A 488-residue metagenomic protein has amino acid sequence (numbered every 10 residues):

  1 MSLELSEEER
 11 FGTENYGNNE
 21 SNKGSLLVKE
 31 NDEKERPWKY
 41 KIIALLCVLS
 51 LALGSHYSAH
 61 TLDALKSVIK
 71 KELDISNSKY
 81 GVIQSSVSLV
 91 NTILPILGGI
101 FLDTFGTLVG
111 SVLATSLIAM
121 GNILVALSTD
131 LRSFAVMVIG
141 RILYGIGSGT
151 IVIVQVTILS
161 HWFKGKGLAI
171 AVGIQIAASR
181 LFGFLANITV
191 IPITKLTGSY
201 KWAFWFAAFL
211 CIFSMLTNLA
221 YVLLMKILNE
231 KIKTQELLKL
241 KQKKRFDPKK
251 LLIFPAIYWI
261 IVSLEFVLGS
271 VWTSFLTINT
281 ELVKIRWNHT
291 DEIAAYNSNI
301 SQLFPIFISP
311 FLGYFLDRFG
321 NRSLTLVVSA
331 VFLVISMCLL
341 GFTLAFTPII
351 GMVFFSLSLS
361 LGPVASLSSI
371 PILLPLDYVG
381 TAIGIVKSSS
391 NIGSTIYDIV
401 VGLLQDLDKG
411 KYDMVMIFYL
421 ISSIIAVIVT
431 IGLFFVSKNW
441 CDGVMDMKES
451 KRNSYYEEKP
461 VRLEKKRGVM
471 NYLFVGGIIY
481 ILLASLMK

Functional and structural regions predicted by a protein language model:
S2-Y57, K71, L463-M470: Cytosolic juxtamembrane N-terminal segment immediately preceding the first transmembrane helix of multi-pass
H60, S88-I96, G183-F184, Q302-P310 (+1 more regions): Residue-level signature of mid-helix packing/kink "hotspots" within the transmembrane helices of 12-pass Major
L62-D63, P255-P310, Y397-D398, I481-K488: Extracytoplasmic gate region of multi-pass secondary transporters
I93-F134: Conserved MFS/SLC helix-loop-helix module at the cytosolic interface between two early adjacent transmembrane helices
L94-T107, I308-N321, Q405: Helix-to-loop junctions at the C-terminal end of transmembrane segments in multipass secondary transporters
G140-A178: Cytoplasmic helix-loop-helix junction between adjacent transmembrane helices in 12-TM secondary transporters
T150-F163, L361-P375: Intracellular juxtamembrane helix-capping segments at the cytosolic ends of symmetry-related transmembrane helices
G320-S366: C-terminal transmembrane helical hairpin of 12-TM major facilitator-type secondary transporters
